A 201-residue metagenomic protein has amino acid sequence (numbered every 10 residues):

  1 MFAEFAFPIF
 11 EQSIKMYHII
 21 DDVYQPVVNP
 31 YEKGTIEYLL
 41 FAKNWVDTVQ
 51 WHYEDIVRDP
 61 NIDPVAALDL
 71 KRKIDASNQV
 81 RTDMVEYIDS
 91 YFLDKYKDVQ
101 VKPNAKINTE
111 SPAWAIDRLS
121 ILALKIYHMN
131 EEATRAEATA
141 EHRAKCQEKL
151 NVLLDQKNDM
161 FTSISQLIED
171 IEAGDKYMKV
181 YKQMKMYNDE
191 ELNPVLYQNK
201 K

Functional and structural regions predicted by a protein language model:
M1-K201: Anionic, Ser/Thr-rich low-complexity intrinsically disordered regions
